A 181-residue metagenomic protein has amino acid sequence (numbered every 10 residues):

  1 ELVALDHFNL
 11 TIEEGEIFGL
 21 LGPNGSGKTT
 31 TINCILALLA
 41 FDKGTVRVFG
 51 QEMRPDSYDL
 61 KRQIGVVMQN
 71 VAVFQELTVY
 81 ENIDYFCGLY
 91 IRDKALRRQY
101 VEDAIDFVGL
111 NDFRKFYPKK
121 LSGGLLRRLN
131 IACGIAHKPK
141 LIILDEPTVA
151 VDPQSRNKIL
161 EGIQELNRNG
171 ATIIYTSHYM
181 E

Functional and structural regions predicted by a protein language model:
G44-P55, L60: Conserved ABC transporter NBD signature motif
E76, Y117-G124: Conserved ABC ATPase signature
D84, G88, A95-F113: Conserved ABC ATPase "signature" region
K138: Conserved catalytic motifs of ABC-family nucleotide-binding domains
I142-D145: Catalytic Walker B motif of ABC-type/P-loop ATPase nucleotide-binding domains
P153-S155, H178: Helix N-cap at the start of a conserved alpha-helix in ABC-type nucleotide-binding domains
